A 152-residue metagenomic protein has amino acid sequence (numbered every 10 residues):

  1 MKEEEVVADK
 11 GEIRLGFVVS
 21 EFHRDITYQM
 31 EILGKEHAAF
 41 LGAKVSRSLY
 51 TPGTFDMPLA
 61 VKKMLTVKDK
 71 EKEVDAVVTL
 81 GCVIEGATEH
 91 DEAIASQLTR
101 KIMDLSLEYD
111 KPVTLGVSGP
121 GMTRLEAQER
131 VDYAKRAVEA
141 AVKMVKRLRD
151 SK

Functional and structural regions predicted by a protein language model:
E5-S48: Glycine-rich phosphate/diphosphate-binding loop of Rossmann-like nucleotide-binding domains
E21-F22, C82-V83, V117-G121: Short, ordered loop/turn segments at secondary-structure junctions
R24, I32, A39-K44, K62-T66 (+3 more regions): Generic secondary-structure signature for well-ordered alpha-helical cores
Y28-M30, P58-V61, T88-E92, L125-E129: Short, well-ordered secondary-structure micro-motifs
H37-K72: Active-site rim loops that border cofactor/substrate pockets in soluble metabolic enzymes
S48, D75-L80, P112-S118: Short beta-strand segments at enzyme active-site cores
A60-I102: Glycine-rich phosphate-binding loop
D91-K152: C-terminal binding/interaction regions
